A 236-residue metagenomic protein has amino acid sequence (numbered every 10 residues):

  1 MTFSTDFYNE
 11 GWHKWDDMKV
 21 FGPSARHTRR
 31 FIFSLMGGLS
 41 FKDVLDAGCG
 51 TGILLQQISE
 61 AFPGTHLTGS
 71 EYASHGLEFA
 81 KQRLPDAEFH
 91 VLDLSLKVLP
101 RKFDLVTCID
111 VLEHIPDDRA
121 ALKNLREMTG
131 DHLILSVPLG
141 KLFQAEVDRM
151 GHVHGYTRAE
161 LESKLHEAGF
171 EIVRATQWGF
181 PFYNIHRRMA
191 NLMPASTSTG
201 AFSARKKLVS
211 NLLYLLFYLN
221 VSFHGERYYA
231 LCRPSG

Functional and structural regions predicted by a protein language model:
M1-L105, I109, R119-L122, H154-R158 (+4 more regions): Conserved N-terminal segment of class I S-adenosyl-L-methionine
G76, K141-F143, G179-F182: Feature marks short, surface-exposed loop/turn motifs that line or immediately flank catalytic pockets and channel
I109-L112, S136: Residues lining the SAM
I115-P116: A structural helix-start
R119-I134: A short glycine-rich, Lys/Arg-flanked "PGG" loop and its adjoining helix->strand segment in the class I
L133-H154, R158-A159, S163: Short, glycine-/aromatic-enriched active-site segment of Class I SAM-dependent methyltransferases
A145-R149, N184-A190: Short aromatic-enriched loop/helix-cap "lid" or pocket-rim segments at secondary-structure transitions that line
F170-P181: Conserved S-adenosyl-L-methionine
